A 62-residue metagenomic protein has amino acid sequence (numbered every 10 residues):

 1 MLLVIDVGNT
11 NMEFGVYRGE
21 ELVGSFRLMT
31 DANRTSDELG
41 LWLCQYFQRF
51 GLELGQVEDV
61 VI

Functional and structural regions predicted by a protein language model:
M1-L2, D59: Residue-level preference for the first positions of well-ordered beta-strands
L2-Q48: Short glycine-rich, Thr/Ser-proximal phosphate-binding strand/loop in the N-terminal lobe of ATP-dependent enzymes
F50-I62: Short beta-strand-loop/turn "lid" adjacent to the catalytic site in phosphate-handling enzymes
